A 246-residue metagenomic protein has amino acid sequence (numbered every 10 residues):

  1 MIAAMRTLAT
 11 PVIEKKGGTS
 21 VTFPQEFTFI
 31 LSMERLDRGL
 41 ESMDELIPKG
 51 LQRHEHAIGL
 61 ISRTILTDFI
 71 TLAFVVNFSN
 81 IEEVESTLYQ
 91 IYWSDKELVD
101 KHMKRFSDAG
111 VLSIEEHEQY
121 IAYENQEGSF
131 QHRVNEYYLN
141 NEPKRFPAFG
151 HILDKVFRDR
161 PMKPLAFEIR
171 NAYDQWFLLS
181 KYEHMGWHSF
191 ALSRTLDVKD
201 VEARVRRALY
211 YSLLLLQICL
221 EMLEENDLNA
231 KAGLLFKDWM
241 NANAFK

Functional and structural regions predicted by a protein language model:
M1-F27, Y92-K246: Secondary-shell segments that build the walls of catalytic and ion/ligand-binding clefts
K15-V75: Long, hydrophobic/aromatic-enriched structural stretches that serve as scaffold segments
R38, T64, E85-S86, L178: Residues within well-formed alpha-helices
T71, F78, M185-H188: Short loop/turn segments at secondary-structure transitions that flank enzyme active sites
V76-N77, I81-E82: Predominantly late transmembrane helices and immediately cytosolic-facing juxtamembrane segments
E82-W93: Functional transmembrane-helix hotspots
